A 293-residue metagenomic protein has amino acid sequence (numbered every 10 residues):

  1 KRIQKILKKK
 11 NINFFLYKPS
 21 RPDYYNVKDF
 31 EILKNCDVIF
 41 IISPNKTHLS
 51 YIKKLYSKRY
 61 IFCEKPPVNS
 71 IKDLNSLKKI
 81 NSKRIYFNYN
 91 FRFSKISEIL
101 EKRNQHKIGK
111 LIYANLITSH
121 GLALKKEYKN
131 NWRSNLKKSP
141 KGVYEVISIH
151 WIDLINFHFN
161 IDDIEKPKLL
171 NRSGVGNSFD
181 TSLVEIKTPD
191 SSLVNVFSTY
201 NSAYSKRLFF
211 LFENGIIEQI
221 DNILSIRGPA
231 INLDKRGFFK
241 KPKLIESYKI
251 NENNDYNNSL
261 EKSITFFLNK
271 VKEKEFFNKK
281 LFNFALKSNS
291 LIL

Functional and structural regions predicted by a protein language model:
K1-Y25: N-terminal Rossmann-like dinucleotide-binding module
K8-K9, L16, K28, C36-S43 (+3 more regions): C-terminal helix-rich "cap/oligomerization" subdomain common to oxidoreductases
D23-I32, R59-I61: Active-site regions of enzymes building and remodeling cell-envelope glycoconjugates
Y24-N26, L74, I99, A123-K129 (+4 more regions): Short aromatic-enriched loop/helix-cap "lid" or pocket-rim segments at secondary-structure transitions that line
V38-P44, L49-R92: Beta-strand-loop-alpha-helix segment that lines the small-molecule cofactor/substrate pocket of alpha/beta enzymes
S94-K166: Predominantly a Rossmann-like dinucleotide-binding segment in NAD(P)-dependent oxidoreductases
V146-R227, S259-V271: Contiguous beta-strand/loop segments that form the cofactor/metal-binding neighborhood of enzyme cores
N214-K280: C-terminal glycine/acidic-rich active-site capping loop/insertion
